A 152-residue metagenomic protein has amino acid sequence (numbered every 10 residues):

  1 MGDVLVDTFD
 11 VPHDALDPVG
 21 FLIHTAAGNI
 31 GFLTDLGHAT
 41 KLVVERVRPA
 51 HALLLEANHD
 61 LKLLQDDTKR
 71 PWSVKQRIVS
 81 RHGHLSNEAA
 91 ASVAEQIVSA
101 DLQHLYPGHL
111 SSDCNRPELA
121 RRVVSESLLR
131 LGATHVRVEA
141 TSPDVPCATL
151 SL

Functional and structural regions predicted by a protein language model:
M1-A52, D144, T149-L152: Core dinuclear metal-dependent hydrolase active-site scaffold
K41-T141: Cap/insert and terminal regions of metallo-dependent hydrolase folds
